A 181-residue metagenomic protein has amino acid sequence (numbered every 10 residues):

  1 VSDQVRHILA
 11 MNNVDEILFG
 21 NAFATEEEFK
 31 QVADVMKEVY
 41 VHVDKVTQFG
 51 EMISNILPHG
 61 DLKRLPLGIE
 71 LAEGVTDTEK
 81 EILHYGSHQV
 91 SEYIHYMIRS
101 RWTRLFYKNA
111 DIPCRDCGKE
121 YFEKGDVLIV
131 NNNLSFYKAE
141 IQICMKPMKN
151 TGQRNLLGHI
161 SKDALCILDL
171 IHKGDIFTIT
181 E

Functional and structural regions predicted by a protein language model:
V1-L67, T76: Catalytic alpha/beta core domains of metabolic enzymes, predominantly
I53-E181: C-terminal functional modules
